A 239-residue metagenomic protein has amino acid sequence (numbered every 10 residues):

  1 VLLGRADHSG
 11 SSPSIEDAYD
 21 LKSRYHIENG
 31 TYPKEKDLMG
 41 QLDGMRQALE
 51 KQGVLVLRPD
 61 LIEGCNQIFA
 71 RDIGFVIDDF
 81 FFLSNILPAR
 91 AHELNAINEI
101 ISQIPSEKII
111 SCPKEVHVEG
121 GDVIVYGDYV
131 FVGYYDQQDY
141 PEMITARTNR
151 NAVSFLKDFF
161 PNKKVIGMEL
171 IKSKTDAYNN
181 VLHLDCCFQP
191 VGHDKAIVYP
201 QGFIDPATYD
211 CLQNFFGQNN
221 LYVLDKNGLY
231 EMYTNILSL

Functional and structural regions predicted by a protein language model:
V1-L239: The feature marks the mature, well-folded catalytic cores of soluble enzymes
